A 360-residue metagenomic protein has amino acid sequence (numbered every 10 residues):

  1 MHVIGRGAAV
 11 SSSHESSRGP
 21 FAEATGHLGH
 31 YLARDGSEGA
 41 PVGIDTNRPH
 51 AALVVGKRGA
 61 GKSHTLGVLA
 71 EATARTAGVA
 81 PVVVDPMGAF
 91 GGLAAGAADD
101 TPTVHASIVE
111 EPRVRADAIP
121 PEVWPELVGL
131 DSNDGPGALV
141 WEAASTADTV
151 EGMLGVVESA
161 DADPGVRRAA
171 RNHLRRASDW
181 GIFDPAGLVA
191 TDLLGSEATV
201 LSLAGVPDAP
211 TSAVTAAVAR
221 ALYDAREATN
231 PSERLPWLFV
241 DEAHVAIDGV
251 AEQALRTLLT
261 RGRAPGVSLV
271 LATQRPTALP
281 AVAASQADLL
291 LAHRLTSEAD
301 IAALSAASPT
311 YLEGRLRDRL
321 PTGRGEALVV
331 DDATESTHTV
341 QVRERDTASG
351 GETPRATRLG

Functional and structural regions predicted by a protein language model:
H2, L130, T260-S268, T273-S336: Conserved ATP-driven motor cores of ASCE-family P-loop NTPases powering translocation/secretion/packaging/pilus
I4-L53, I182-P207: The Walker A/P-loop phosphate-binding site
G19-S107, L279, V329: Glycine-rich phosphate-binding loop of nucleotide-binding enzymes
D35, V68-T73, P86-A264, R319-T337: P-loop NTPase motor domains
A40-V42, A52, P112, S336-V340: Short beta-strand segments
G59, P86-G88, A243, Q274-P276 (+1 more regions): Short, ordered loop/turn segments at secondary-structure junctions
P81, W237-L238, S268-V270: Hydrophobic "anchor" residues on beta-strands that sit immediately upstream of conserved functional sites
R324-G360: Conserved P-loop NTPase motor module
